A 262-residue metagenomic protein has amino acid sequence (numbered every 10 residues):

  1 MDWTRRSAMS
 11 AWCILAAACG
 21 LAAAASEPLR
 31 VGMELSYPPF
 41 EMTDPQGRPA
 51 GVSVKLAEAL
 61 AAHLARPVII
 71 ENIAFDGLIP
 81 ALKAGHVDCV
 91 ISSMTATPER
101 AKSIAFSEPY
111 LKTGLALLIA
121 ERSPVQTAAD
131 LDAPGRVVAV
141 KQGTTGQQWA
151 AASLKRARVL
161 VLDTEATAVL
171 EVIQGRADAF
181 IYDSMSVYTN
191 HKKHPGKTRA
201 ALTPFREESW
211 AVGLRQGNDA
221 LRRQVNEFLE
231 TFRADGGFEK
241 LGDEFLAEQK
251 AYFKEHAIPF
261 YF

Functional and structural regions predicted by a protein language model:
W3-M9: N-terminal export leaders
S26-M94, K102, V161, E244: Extracytoplasmic small-molecule ligand-binding "clamshell" domains of the periplasmic binding protein/Venus flytrap
L35, L111-I119, S184, Y188-E230 (+1 more regions): Periplasmic-binding protein-like
T43-P45, A57-A65, A128, D132-P134 (+3 more regions): Ligand-binding cleft/hinge of the Venus flytrap
G51-H63, R122-S123, A129, Q142-T144 (+1 more regions): Extended ligand-binding regions for polar small-molecule ligands
G77-P80, S92-S103, I173-Q174, D178-R206: A ligand-binding cleft/hinge motif common to bilobed small-molecule-binding domains
I119-V137: Flexible hinge/capping segments at coil-to-helix
T145-L162, E230-F262: Ligand-binding clefts/hinges and TM-proximal coupling segments of bilobed small-molecule sensing domains
